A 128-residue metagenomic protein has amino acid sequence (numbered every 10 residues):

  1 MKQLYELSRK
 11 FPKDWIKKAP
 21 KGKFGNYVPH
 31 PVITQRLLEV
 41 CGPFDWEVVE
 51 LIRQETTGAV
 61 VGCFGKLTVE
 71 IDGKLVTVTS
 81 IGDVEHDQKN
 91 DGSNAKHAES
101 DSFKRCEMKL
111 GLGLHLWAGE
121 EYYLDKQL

Functional and structural regions predicted by a protein language model:
M1-Y27: N-terminal, Lys/Arg- and Ser/Thr-rich interaction peptides
V28-L128: Positively charged, aromatic-enriched nucleic acid-contacting surfaces
